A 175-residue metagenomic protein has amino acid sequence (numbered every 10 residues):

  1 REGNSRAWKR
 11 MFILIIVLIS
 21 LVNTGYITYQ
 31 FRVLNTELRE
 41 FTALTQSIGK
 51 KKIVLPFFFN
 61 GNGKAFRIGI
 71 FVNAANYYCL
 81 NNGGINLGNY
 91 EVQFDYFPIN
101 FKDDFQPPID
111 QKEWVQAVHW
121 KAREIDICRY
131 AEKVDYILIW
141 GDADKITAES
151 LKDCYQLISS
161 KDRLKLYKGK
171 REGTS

Functional and structural regions predicted by a protein language model:
R1-G25: Signature aromatic-anchored transmembrane alpha helix within multi-pass, membrane-resident enzymes that catalyze glycan
R1-N4, N89-E91, E172-T174: Proteins with a high burden of low-complexity, intrinsically disordered sequence enriched in S/T/G/P/A and R, requiring
E2-M11, Q46, N62-I68, D144 (+1 more regions): Short, structured coil/loop segments at alpha-helix boundaries
K9-V17, E40-S47, F57: Membrane-interface module
F12-I13, T28-Y29, N35, V118-H119: Mixed-charge, polar/low-complexity N-terminal
V22-T45: Hydrophobic alpha-helical transmembrane segments in integral membrane proteins
L34, L44-W120, I127-D142: Short periplasmic/luminal acceptor-recognition loop of GT-C membrane glycosyltransferases, typified by
H119-S175: Aromatic/acidic, Gly/Pro-rich catalytic loop(s) in extracytoplasmic/lumenal soluble domains of multi-pass membrane
